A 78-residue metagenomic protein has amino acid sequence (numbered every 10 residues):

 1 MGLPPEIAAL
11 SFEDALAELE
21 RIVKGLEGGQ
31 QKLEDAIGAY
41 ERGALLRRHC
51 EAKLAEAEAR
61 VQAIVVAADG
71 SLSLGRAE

Functional and structural regions predicted by a protein language model:
I7-L72: Amphipathic, hydrophobic secondary-structure cores in small proteins
R76-E78: Amphipathic heptad-repeat alpha-helical coiled-coil/stalk segments that mediate oligomerization, filament/stalk
